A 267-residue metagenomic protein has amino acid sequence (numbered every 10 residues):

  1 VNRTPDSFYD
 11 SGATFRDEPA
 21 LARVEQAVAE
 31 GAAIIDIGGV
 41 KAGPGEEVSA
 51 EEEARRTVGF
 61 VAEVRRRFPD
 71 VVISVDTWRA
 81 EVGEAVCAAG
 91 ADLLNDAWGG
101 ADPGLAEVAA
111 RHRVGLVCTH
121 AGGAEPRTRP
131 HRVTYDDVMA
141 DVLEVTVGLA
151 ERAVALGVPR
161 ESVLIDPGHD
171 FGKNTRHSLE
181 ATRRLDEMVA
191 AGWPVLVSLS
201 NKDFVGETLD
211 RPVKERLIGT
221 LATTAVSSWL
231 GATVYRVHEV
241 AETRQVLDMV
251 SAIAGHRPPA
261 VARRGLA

Functional and structural regions predicted by a protein language model:
R3: N-terminal nucleotide-binding beta1-loop-alpha1 segment
S7-R23, A42-R66, V72, T77-E81 (+4 more regions): Active-site-adjacent loop and "lid" segments of alpha/beta metabolic enzymes
A22-G38, G231: Catalytic domains of carbohydrate-active enzymes, especially glycoside hydrolases
A29, G157-R160: Glycine-rich phosphate/diphosphate-binding loops that line cofactor/substrate pockets in enzymes
V71, P159-S162: Short acidic capping loops at alpha-helix termini that bridge into adjacent secondary structure
